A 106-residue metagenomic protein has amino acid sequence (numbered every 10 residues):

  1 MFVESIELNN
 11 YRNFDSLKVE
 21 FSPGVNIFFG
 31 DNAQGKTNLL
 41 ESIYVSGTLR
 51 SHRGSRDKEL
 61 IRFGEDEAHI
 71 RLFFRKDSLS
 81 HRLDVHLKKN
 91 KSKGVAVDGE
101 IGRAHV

Functional and structural regions predicted by a protein language model:
M1-V45: Pre-Walker A-like glycine/lysine-rich segment at the N-terminus of P-loop NTPase domains
T48-R103: Nucleotide-state sensing region of NTPase/ATPase domains
